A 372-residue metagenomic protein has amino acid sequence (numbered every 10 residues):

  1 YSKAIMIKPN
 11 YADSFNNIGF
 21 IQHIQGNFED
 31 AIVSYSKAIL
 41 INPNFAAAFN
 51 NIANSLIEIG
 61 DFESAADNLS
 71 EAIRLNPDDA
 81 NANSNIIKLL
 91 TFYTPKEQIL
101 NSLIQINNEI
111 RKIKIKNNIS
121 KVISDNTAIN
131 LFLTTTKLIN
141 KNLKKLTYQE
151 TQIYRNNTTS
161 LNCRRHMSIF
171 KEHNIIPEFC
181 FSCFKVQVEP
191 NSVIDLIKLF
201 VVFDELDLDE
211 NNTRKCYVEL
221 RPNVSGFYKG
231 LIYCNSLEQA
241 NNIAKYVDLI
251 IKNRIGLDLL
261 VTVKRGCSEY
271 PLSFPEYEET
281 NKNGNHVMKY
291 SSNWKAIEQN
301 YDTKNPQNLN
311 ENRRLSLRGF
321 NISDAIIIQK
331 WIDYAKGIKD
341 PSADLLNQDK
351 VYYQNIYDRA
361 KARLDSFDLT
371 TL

Functional and structural regions predicted by a protein language model:
D13-I24, A47-I57, N81-K88: Conserved alpha-helical positions within TPR/SEL1-like repeat arrays
S84-L372: Structured alpha/beta or helical-core interaction and ligand-binding surfaces enriched in interleaved
